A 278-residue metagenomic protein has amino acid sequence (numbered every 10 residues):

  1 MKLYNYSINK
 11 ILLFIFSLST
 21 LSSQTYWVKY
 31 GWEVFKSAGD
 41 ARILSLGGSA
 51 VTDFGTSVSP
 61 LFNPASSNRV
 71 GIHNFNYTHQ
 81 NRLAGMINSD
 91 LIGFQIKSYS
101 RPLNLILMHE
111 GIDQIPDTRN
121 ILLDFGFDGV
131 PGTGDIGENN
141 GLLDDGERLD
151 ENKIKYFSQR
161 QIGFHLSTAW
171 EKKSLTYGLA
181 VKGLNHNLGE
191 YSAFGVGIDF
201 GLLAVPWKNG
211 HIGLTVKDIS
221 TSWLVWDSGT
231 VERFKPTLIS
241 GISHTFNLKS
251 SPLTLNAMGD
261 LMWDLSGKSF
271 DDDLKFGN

Functional and structural regions predicted by a protein language model:
M1-T25: Bacterial Sec-dependent N-terminal signal peptides
Q24-N278: Subset of outer-membrane beta-barrel
